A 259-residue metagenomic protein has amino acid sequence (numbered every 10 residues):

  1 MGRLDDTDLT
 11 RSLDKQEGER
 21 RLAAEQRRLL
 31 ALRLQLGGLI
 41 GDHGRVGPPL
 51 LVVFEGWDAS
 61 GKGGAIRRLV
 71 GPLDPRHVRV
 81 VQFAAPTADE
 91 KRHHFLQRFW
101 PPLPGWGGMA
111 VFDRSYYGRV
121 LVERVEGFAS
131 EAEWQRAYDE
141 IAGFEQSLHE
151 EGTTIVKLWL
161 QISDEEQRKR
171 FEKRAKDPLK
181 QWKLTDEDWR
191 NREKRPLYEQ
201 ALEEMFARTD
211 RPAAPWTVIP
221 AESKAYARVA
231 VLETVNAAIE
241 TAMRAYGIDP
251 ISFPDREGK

Functional and structural regions predicted by a protein language model:
M1-R27: Charged, amphipathic alpha-helical linker segments immediately N-terminal to NTP-binding catalytic cores
S12, V122-E140, L148-Q200, D249-G258: A glycine- and Lys/Arg-enriched "phosphate-lid" helix/loop adjacent to the NTP-binding pocket of small-molecule kinases
L36-P48: Phosphate-binding P-loop
V52, T153-E166, D186-R190, R211-V229: Phosphate-binding beta-loop-alpha motif at adenosine-nucleotide cofactor sites
V53-L69: Glycine-rich phosphate-binding P-loop
R76-T87: Short beta-strand-centered segment that lines the nucleotide-binding/catalytic pocket of NTP-utilizing
P86-S147: P-loop NTPase motor core
K194, Q200-K259: NTP-dependent small-molecule kinase module
